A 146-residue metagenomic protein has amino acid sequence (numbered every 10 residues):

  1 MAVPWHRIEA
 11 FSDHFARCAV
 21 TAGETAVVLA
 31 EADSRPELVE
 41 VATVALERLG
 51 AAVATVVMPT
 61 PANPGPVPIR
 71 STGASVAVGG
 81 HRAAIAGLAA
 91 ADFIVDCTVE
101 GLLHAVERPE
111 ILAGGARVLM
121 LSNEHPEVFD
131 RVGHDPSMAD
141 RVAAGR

Functional and structural regions predicted by a protein language model:
M1-R146: Active-site bordering "gate/hinge" segments that shape substrate access to catalytic or cofactor-binding pockets
